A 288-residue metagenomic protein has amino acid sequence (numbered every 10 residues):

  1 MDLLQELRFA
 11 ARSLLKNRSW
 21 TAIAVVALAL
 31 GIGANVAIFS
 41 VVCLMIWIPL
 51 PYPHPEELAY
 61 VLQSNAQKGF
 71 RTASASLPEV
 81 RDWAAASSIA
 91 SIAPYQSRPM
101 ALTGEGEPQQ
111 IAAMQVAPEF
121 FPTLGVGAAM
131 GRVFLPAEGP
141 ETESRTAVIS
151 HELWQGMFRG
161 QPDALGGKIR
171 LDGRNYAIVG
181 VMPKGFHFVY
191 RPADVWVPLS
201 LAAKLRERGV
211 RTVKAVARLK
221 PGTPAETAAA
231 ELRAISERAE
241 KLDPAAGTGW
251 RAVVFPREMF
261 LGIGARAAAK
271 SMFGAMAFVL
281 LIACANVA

Functional and structural regions predicted by a protein language model:
L3-K16: A short amphipathic helical element positioned immediately N-terminal to and/or at the very start of a transmembrane
K16-F39, A265-A288: Hydrophobic alpha-helical transmembrane segments of multi-pass inner-membrane transport and secretion
S19, S88-S91, D163, G222: Glycine-centered tight turns that cap/initiate beta-strands
A27, G31, Q110, K214-V216: Short aromatic/hydrophobic contact patches that present stacked aromatics for nucleic-acid/ligand binding
L30-A59: Alpha-helical transmembrane segments
E56, I89-S91, Y176: Loop/turn elements at helix/coil->beta-strand transitions in domains of secreted/extracellular proteins
Y60-L62, P78-L135: Short amphipathic beta-strand/extended segments in non-transmembrane regions
P99, A112-P136, S144-A268: Mid-to-C-terminal secondary-structure elements that act as membrane-proximal/extracytoplasmic interface segments
